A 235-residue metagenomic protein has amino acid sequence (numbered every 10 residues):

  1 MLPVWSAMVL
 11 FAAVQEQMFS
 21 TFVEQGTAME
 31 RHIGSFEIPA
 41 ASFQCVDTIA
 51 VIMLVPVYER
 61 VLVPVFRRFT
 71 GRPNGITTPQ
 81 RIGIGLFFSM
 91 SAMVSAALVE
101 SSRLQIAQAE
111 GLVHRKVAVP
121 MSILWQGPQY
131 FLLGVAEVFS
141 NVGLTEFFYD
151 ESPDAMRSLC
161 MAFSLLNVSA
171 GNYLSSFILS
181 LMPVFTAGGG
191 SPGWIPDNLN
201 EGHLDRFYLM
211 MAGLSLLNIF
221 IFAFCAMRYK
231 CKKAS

Functional and structural regions predicted by a protein language model:
M1-S235: Hydrophobic transmembrane alpha-helices of multi-pass solute transporters/permeases
